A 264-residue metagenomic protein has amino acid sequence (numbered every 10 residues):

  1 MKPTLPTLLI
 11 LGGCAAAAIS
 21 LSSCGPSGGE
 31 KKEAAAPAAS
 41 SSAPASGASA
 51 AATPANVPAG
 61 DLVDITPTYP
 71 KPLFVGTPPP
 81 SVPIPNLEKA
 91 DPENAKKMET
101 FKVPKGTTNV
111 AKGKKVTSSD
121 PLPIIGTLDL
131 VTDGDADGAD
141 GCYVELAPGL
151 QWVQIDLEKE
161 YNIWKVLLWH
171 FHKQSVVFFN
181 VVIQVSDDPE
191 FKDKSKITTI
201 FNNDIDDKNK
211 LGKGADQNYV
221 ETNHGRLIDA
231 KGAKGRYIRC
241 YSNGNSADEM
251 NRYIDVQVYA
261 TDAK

Functional and structural regions predicted by a protein language model:
M1-L11: Bacterial N-terminal signal peptides that target proteins for export
S20-S23: C-terminal motif of bacterial Sec signal peptides marking the signal peptidase cleavage site
G25-S27: Bacterial signal peptide processing site
A34, P44-T107: N-terminal pre-domain segments of enzymes
P54-P80, S119-P121, V144-Q151, E160 (+1 more regions): Trp- and acidic/polar-enriched beta-sheet ligand-binding modules for extracellular glycan and matrix recognition
E99, V103-D135: Predominantly extracellular/luminal regions of secreted and cell-surface proteins, especially disulfide-bonded
